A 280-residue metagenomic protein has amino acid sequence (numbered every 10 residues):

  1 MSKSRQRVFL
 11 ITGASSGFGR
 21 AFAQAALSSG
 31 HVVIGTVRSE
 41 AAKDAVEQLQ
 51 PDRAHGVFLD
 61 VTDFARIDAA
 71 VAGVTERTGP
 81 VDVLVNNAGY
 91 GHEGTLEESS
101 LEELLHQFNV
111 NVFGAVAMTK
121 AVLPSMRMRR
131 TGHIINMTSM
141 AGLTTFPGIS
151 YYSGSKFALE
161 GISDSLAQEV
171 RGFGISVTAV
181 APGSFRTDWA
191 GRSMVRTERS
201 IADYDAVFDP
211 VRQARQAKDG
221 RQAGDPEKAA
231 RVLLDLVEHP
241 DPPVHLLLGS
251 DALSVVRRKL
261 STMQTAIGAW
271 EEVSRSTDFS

Functional and structural regions predicted by a protein language model:
S15-S16: Conserved glycine-rich cofactor-binding loop
L59-A69, L101: The beta1-alpha1 cofactor-binding region of Rossmann-like NAD(H)/NADP(H)-dependent oxidoreductases
G73-N86, H92: A glycine-rich helix->loop->beta "capping" turn within Rossmann-like NAD(P)(H)-dependent oxidoreductase domains
T95-L96, E103-L105: Substrate-binding pocket helix/loop in short-chain dehydrogenase/reductase
T119, S155: Active-site helix of classical SDR
S139: Residue(s) in the substrate-gating loop at a strand-loop-helix junction that position the organic substrate next
G172-P243: SDR active-site lid
